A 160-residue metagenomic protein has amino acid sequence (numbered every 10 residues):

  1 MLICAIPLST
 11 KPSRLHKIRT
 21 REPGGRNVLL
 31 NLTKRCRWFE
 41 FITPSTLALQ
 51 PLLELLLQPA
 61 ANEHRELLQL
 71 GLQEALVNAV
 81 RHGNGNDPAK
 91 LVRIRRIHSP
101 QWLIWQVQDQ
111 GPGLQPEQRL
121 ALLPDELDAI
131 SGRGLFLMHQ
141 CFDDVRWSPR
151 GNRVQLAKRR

Functional and structural regions predicted by a protein language model:
L2-L70: Bergerat-fold GHKL ATPase/HATPase_c domain
E63-P88: Conserved ATP-binding N-box helix of the HATPase_c
L91-Q101: Short beta-strand/loop element within the Bergerat-fold HATPase_c
Q101-W105, N152: Short beta-strand element(s) in the Bergerat
Q106-I130: Glycine-rich/acidic phosphate-handling loop/turn and adjacent ATP-lid/helix of nucleotide-binding kinase/ATPase domains
D128-F142: Glycine-rich phosphate-binding loop
D143-N152: Glycine-rich ATP-binding loops of the HATPase_c
N152-R160: Short C-terminal beta-strand
